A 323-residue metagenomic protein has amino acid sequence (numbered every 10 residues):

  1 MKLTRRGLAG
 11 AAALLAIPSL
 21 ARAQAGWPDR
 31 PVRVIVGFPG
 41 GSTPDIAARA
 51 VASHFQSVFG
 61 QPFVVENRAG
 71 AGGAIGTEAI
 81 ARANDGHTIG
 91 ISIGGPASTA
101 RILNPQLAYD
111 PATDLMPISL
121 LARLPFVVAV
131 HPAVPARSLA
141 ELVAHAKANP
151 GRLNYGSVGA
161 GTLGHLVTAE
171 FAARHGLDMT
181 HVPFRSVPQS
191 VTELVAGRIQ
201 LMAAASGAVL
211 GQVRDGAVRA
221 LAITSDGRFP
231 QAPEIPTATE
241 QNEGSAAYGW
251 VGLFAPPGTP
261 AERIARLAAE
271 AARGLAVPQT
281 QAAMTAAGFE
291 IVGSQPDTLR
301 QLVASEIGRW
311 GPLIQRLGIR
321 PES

Functional and structural regions predicted by a protein language model:
M1-G7: Bacterial N-terminal signal peptides that target proteins for export
G7-A23: N-terminal export signals
A23-A112, R152, L177-Q200, Q212 (+2 more regions): N-terminal (or domain-start) structured segment
D29-P31, A173-L177, R214, A261-S323: An extracytoplasmic/periplasmic, membrane-proximal ligand-sensing/linker region
P39-G41, G94-G95, R123, H131-A136 (+5 more regions): Short coil/turn segments
R82-H87, I102-Q189, A238, W250-A283: Hinge/capping helix and adjacent helix->loop/strand transition within the periplasmic-binding protein
P96-Q106, E170-R174, L201-P233: A ligand-binding cleft/hinge motif common to bilobed small-molecule-binding domains
R123, V209-A276, S305-G308, E322: C-terminal lobe and pocket-closing loops of periplasmic/extracytoplasmic Venus-flytrap solute-binding proteins
